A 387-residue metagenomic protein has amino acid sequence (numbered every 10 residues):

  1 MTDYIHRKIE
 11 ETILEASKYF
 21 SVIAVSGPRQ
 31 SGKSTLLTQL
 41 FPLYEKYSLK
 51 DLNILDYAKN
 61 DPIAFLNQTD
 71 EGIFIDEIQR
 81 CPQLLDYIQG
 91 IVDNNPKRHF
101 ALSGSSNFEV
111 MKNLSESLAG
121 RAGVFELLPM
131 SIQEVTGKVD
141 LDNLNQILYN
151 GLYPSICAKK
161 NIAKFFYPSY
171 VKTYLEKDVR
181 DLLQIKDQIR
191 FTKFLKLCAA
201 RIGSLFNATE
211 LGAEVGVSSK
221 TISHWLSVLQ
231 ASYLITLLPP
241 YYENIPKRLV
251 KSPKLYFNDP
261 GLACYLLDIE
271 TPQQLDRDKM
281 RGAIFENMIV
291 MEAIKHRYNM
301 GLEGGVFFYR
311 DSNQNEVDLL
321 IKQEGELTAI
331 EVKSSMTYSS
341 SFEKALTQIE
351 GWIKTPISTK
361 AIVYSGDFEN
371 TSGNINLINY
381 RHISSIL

Functional and structural regions predicted by a protein language model:
M1-L14: N-terminal pre-Walker A segment at the start of P-loop NTPase domains
V25: Hydrophobic anchor at the beta1->P-loop junction of P-loop NTPases
K33: Conserved lysine of the Walker
L36: Hydrophobic positions on the alpha1 helix immediately C-terminal to the Walker A/P-loop
K59-A101: Conserved nucleotide-sensing/catalytic segment adjacent to the nucleotide-binding pocket in NTP-handling enzymes
F108-G123, D140: Short regulatory helix/loop adjacent to the ATP-binding pocket of P-loop NTPases
V139, S365-L387: Domain-level recognition of nuclease-like catalytic cores that cleave nucleotide substrates
N161-L327: Accessory nucleic acid-recognition modules appended to NTPase machines
